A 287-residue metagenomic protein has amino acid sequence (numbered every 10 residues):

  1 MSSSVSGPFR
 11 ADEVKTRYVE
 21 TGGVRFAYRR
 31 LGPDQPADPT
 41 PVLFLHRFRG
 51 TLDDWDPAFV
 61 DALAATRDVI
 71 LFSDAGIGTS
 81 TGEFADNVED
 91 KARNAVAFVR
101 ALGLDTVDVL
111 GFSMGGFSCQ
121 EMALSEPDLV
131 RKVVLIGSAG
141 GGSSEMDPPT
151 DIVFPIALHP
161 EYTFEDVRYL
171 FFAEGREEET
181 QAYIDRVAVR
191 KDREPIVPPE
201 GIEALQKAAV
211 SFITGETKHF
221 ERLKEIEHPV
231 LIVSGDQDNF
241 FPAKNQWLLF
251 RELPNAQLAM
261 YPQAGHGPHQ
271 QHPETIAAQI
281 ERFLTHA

Functional and structural regions predicted by a protein language model:
V24-T81: Conserved HGGG/HGGXW glycine-rich cap/lid loop of the alpha/beta-hydrolase fold
I70-L110, A278: Active-site loop/oxyanion-hole signature of alpha/beta-hydrolase fold enzymes
G111, G115, C119: Gly/Ala-rich beta-loop-alpha elbow adjacent to hydrolase catalytic centers
Q120, L124, R131-T163: Flexible "cap/lid" loop of the alpha/beta hydrolase fold
F164-T217, E221-R222: Conserved alpha/beta-hydrolase catalytic His-Asp/Glu region
I226, I232-S234: Short beta-strand/loop motif that positions the catalytic acidic residue of the alpha/beta-hydrolase fold
N239-N245: Conserved alpha/beta-hydrolase "acid-adjacent" motif
A256-A287: Catalytic active-site module of serine/aspartate enzymes centered on a nucleophile-bearing elbow/loop
